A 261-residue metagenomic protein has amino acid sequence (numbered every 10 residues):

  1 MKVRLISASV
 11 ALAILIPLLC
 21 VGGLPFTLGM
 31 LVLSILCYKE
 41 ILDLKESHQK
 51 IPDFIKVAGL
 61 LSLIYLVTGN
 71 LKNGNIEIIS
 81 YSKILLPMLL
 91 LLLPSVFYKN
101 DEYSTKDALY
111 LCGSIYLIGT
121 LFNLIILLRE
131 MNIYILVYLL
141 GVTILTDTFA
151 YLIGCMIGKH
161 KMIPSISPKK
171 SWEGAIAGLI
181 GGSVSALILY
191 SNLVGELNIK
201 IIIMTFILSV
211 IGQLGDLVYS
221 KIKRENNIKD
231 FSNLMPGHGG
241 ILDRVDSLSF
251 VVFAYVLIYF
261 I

Functional and structural regions predicted by a protein language model:
M1-S171, A175-F206: Membrane-embedded alpha-helical bundles of polytopic integral membrane proteins
L145-C155, G212-R224: Short helical (or helix-break) motifs at transmembrane helix termini and adjacent helical loops in multi-pass membrane
T146-F149, I176, G215, L242-F250: Membrane-embedded alpha-helical segments of transport systems, primarily multispan ion/solute transporters
E225-S247: Interfacial loop-to-transmembrane junctions
V256-I261: Juxtamembrane boundary at the C-terminal end of a transmembrane helix
